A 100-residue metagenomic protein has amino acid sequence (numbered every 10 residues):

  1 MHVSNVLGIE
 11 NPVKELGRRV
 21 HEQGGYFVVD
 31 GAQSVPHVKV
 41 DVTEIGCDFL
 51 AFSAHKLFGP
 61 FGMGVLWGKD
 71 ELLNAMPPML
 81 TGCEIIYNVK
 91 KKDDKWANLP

Functional and structural regions predicted by a protein language model:
M1-P100: Pyridoxal 5′-phosphate
